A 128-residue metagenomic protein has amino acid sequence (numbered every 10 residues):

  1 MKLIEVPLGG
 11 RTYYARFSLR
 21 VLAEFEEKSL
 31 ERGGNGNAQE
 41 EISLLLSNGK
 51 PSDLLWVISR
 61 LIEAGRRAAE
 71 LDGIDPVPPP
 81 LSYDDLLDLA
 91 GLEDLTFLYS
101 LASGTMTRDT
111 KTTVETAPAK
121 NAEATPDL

Functional and structural regions predicted by a protein language model:
M1-T12, A23, E27-N48, S52 (+1 more regions): Charged interaction scaffolds used for protein-protein
A15: Active-site-adjacent beta-strand anchor residues
S52-R60: Elongated alpha-helical scaffolds
